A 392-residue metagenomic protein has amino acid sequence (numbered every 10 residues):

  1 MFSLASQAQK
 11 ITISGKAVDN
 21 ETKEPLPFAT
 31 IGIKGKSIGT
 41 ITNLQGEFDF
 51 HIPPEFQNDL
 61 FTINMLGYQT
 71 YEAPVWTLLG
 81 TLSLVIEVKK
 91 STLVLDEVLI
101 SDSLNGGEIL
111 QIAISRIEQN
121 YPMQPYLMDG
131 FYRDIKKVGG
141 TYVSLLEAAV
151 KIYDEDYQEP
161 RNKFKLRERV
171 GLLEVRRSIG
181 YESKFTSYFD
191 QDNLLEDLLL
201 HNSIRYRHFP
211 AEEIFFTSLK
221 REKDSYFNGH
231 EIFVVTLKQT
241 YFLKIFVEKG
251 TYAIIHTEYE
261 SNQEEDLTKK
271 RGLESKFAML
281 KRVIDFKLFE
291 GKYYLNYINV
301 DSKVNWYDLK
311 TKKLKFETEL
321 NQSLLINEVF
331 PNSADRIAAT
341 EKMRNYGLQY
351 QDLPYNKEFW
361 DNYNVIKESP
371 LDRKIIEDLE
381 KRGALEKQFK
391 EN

Functional and structural regions predicted by a protein language model:
Q9-L26: Structural motif
K23, F50-N58: Short Pro-Gly-centered beta-turn/loop motif in secreted/extracellular proteins
A29-I33, G46, F61, I100: Hydrophobic beta-strand segments
S37-E47: Short, acidic Ser/Thr/Gly-rich low-complexity loop/linker segments typical of extracellular and cell-surface proteins
F48-F50, L82-L84: Short strand-edge motifs at loop-to-beta-strand transitions and within beta-strands of extracellular beta-rich domains
T62-A73: A short, solvent-exposed loop/turn motif at the edges and junctions of modular extracellular/periplasmic domains
V85-S218, S225-H230, K276-N392: Surface-exposed, low-complexity/disordered segments and acidic/polar micro-motifs at processing/linker regions
Y206-Y259: Extended beta-strand-rich segments in extracellular/periplasmic secretory proteins, especially within noncatalytic
